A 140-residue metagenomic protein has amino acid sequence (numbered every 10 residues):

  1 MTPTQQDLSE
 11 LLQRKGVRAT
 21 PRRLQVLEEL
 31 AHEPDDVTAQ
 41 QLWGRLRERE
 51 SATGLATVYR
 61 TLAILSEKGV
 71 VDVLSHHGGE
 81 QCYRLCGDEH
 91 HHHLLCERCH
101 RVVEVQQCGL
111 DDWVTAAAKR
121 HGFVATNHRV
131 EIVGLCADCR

Functional and structural regions predicted by a protein language model:
T4-G16: Short, Lys/Arg-enriched N-terminal segment that forms or immediately precedes the first helix of a structured domain
L8, W43, V114: Generic structural marker for isolated residues within well-ordered, non-membrane alpha-helices of soluble domains
A19-P21, H32-T38: Short capping segments at the starts of secondary-structure elements
L24-E29: Pre-recognition alpha-helix immediately N-terminal to the DNA-recognition helix within helix-turn-helix or winged-helix
Q41-R47, V58: A short acidic, leucine-rich amphipathic alpha-helix
E48-T53: Short, basic interhelical loop/turn and adjoining N-cap of the next helix at nucleic-acid- or acidic-partner-contacting
V58-K68: Basic amphipathic alpha-helical segments that dock to polyanions
E67-R140: Non-DNA-binding regulatory cores of transcription-related proteins, predominantly C-terminal effector-binding
